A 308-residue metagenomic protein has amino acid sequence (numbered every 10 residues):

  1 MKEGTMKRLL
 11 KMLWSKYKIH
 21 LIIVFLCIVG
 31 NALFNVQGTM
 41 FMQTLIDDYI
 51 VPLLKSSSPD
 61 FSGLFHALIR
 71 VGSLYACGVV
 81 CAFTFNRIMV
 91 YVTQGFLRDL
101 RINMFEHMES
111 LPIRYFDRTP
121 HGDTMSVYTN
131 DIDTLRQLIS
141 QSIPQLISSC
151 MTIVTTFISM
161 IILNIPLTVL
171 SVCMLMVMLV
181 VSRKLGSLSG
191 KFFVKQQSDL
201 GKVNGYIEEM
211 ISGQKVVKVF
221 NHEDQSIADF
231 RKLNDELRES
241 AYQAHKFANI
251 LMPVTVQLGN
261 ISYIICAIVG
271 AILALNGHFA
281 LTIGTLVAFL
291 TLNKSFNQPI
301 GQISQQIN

Functional and structural regions predicted by a protein language model:
K2-K18, D123-Y128: A short amphipathic helical element positioned immediately N-terminal to and/or at the very start of a transmembrane
R8, H20-F25, A67-V71, Q137-L138 (+3 more regions): Hydrophobic alpha-helix/TM-entry signal in multi-pass membrane transporters
K16, H20-G30, L74, Q141-V194 (+1 more regions): Transmembrane helices of ABC transporter permease
L21-T84, I161-P166, I264, I268 (+1 more regions): Transmembrane helix-loop-helix hairpins at lipid-water interfaces of multipass membrane proteins, especially the type-1
M89-V90, E109-V154, S212: Juxtamembrane loop-to-helix connectors within ABC transporter transmembrane domains
T119-G122, K195-Q243: Loop segments that connect adjacent transmembrane helices in multi-pass transporters
K218-H222, K246, I261-I264, S295-N308: Cytosolic ends of transmembrane helices, especially the final helix of ABC transmembrane type-1 domains
